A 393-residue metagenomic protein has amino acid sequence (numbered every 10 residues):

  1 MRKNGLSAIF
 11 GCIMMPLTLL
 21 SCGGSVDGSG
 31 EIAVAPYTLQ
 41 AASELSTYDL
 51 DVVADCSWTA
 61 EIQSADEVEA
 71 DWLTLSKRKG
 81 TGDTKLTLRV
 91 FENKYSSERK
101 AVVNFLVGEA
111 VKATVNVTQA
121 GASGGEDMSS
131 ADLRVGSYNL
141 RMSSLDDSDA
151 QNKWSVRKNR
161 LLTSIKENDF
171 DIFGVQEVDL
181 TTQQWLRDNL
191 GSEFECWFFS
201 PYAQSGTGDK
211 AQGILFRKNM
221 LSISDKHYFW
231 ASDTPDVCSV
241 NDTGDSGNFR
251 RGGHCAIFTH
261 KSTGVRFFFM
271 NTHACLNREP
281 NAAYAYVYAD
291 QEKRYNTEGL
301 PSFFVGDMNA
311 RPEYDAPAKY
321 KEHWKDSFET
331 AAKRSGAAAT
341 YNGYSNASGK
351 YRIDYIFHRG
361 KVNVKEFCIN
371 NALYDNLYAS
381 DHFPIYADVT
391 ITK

Functional and structural regions predicted by a protein language model:
C12-T38, T114, A120-S130: Bacterial Sec-dependent N-terminal signal peptides
L20-G23, Q119-N189, A203-D209, K393: N-terminal, active-site-proximal structural segment of metallo-dependent hydrolase catalytic domains
G23-D27, V34-S64: Solvent-exposed, low-complexity, repeat-rich "mucin-like" stalks and linkers
E31, D55-T87: Surface-exposed binding patches on compact interaction domains or structured appendages
L86, S97-E109: A short beta-strand micro-motif common to beta-rich folds, especially ectodomain repeats
S130-D147, D225-F229, V265-C275: Active-site-proximal beta-strand elements of phosphoester/diester hydrolases
Q176-R266: Structured beta-strand-rich core segments of catalytic domains in phosphoester-bond hydrolases
K293-S302, A310-K393: Metal-dependent phosphoester-hydrolase catalytic domains
